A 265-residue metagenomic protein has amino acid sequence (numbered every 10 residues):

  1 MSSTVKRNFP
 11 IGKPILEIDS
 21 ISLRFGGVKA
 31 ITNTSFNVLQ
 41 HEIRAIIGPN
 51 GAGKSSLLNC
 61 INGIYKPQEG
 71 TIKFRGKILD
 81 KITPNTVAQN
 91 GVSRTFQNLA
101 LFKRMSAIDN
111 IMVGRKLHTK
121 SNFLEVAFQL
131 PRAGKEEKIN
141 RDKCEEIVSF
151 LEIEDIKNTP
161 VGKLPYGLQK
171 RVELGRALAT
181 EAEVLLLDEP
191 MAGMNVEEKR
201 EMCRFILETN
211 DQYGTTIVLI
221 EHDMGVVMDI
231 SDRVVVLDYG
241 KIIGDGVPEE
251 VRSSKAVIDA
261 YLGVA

Functional and structural regions predicted by a protein language model:
S2-A265: Glycine-rich phosphate-binding loops of nucleotide-dependent enzymes
